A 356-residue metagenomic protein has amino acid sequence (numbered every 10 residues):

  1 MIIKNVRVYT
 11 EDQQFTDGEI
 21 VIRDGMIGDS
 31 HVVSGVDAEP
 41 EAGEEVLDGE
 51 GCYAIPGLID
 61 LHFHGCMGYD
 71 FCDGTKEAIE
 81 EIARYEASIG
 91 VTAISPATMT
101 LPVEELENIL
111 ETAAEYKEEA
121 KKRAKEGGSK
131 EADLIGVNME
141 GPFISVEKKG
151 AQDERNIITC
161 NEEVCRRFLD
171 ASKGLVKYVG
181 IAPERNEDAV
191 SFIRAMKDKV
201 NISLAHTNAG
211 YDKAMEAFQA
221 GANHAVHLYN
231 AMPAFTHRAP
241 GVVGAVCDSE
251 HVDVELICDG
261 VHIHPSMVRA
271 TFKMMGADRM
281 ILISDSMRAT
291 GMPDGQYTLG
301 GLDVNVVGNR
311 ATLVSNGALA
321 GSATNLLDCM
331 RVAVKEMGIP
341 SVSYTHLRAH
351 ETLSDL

Functional and structural regions predicted by a protein language model:
M1-I2, V8-I55: Histidine-rich, glycine-flanked metal-binding segment
M1-I3, E39-E80, R84-A87: Replace "His-x-His-based motif
G57-I59, S203, L282-I283: Residue-level marker for buried hydrophobic side chains located in beta-strands that build the well-ordered beta-sheet
H64, E80-T112, E131-S145, S172-E184 (+4 more regions): Divalent metal-dependent hydrolysis catalytic cores, especially in the metallo-beta-lactamase
G65-G74, S95-E105, A231-D248: Active-site loop-to-helix "anion-binding N-cap" substructures in soluble metabolic enzymes
M139, V146-G241: Divalent metal-binding pocket/active-site signature
K213-S343: Active-site-adjacent C-terminal substructures of enzyme catalytic domains
T345-T352: Conserved small/polar residues in nucleotide/adenosyl-binding loops
